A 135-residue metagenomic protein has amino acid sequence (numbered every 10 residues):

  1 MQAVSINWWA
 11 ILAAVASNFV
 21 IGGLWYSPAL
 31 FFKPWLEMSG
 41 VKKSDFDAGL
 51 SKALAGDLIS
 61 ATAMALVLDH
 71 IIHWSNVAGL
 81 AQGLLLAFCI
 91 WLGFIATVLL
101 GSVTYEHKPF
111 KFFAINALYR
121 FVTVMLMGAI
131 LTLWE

Functional and structural regions predicted by a protein language model:
M1-E135: Juxtamembrane/disordered regions of integral membrane proteins
